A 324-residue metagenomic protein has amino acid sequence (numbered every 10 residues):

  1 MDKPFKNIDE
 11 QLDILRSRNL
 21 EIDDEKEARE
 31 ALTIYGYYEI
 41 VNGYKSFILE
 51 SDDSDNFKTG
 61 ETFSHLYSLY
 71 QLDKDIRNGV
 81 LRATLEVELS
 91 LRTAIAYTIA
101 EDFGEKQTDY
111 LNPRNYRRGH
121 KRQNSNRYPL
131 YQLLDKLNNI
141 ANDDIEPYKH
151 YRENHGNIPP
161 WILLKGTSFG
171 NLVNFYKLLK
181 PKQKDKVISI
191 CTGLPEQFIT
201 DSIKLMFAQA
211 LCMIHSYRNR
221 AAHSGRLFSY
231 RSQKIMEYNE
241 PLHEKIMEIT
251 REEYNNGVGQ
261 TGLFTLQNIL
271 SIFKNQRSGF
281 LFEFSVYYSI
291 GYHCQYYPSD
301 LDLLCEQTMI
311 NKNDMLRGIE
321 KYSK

Functional and structural regions predicted by a protein language model:
M1-K324: Long, contiguous internal "core" modules enriched in hydrophobic/ aromatic residues
